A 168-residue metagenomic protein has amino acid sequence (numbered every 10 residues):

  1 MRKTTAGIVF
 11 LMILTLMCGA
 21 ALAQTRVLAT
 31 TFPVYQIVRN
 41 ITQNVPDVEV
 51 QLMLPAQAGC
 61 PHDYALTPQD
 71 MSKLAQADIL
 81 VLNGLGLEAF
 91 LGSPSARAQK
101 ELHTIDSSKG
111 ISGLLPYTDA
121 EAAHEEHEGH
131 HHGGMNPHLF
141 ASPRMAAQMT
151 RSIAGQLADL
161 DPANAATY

Functional and structural regions predicted by a protein language model:
M1-V9: Positively charged n-region of N-terminal signal peptides that target proteins for export
G7, A23-T167: Extracytoplasmic metal-acquisition and chelation regions
I8-G19: Bacterial N-terminal signal peptides
